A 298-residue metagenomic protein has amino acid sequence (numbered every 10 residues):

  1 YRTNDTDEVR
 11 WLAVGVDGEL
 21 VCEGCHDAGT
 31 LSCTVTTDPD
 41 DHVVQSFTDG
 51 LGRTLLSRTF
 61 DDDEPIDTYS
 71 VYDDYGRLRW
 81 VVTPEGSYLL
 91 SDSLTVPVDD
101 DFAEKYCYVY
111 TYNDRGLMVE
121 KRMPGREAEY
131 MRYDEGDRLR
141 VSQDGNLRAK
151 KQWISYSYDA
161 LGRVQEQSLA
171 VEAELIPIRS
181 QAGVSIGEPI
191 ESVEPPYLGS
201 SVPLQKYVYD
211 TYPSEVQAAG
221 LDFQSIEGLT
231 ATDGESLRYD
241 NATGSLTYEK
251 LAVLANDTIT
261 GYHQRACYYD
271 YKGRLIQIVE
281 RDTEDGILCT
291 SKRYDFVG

Functional and structural regions predicted by a protein language model:
Y1-G298: Beta-strand elements of repeat-based all-beta scaffolds
